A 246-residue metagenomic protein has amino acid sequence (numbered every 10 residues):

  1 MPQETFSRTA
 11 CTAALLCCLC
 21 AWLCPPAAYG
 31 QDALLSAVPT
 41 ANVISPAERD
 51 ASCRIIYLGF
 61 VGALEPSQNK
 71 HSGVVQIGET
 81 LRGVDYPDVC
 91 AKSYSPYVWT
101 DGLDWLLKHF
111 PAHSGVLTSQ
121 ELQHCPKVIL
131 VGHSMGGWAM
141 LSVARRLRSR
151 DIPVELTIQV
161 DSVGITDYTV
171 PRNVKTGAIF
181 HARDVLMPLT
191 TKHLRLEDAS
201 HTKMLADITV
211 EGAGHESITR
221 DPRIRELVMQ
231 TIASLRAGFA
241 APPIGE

Functional and structural regions predicted by a protein language model:
P2-A14: Bacterial N-terminal signal peptides that target proteins for export
T12-C24: Bacterial N-terminal signal peptides
A28-G30: Boundary at the C-terminal end of the N-terminal hydrophobic targeting segment
A33-L34, N42-P126, H215: Active-site catalytic motif of lipid deacylating hydrolases and related acyltransferases
Y57-G59, D88-S93, T157, G177-I179 (+1 more regions): Conserved beta-strand scaffold positions in the cores of enzyme catalytic domains, especially in NTP/NDP-utilizing
S72, Q76, D101, W105 (+4 more regions): Extracytoplasmic/secreted proteins, especially bacterial periplasmic and envelope-associated proteins
L81, D88-V89, L106-L194: Serine-dependent carboxylesterase/thioesterase catalytic core of lipase-like alpha/beta-hydrolase/SGNH enzymes
R172-E246: C-terminal catalytic-base region of ester-bond hydrolases, centering on the histidine of the charge-relay
